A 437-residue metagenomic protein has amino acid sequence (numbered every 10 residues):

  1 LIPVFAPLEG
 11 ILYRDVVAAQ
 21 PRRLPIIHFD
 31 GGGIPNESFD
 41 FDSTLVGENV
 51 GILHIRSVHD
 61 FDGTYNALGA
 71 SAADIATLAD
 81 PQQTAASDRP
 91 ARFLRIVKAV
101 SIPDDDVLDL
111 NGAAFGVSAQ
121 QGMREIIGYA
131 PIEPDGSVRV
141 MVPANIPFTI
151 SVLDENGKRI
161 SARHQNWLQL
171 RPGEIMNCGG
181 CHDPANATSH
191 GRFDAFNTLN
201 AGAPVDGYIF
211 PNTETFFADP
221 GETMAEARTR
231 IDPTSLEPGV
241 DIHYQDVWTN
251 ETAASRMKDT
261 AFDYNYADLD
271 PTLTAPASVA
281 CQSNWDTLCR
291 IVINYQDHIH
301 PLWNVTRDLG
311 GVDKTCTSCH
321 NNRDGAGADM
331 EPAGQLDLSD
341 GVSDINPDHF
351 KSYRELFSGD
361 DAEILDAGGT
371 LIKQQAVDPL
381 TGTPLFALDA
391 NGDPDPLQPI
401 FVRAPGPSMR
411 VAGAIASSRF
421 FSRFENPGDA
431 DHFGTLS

Functional and structural regions predicted by a protein language model:
L1-D135, M141, S161-L168, P172-N177 (+1 more regions): Sequence signature of WD/YWTD-type beta-propeller architectures
V4, E9, F41, D80-R89 (+6 more regions): Electron-transfer interface patches adjacent to heme c in soluble/periplasmic c-type cytochromes and di-/multiheme
